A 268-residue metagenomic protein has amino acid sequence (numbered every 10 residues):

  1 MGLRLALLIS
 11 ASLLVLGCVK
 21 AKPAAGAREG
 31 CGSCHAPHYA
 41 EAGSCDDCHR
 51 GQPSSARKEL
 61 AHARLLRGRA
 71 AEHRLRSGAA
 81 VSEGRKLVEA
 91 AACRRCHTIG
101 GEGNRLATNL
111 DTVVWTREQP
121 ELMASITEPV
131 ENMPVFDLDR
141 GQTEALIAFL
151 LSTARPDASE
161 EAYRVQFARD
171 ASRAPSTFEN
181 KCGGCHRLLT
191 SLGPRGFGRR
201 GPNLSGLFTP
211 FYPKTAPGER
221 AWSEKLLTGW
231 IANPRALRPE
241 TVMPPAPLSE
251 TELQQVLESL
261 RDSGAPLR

Functional and structural regions predicted by a protein language model:
M1-L5: Positively charged n-region of N-terminal signal peptides that target proteins for export
A6-V15: Bacterial N-terminal signal peptides
C18-Y39, A56-E89, S152-F178, L192-G193 (+1 more regions): Electrostatic cytochrome c docking/interface patches
A21, P37, G51-Q52, I99 (+1 more regions): Cys/His-rich metal-chelating microdomains
A42, D47-R155, G198-G264: Extracytoplasmic electron-transfer domains, predominantly the class I c-type cytochrome c fold
H186, P266-R268: Short, solvent-exposed mixed-charge patches
L189-R199: Intrinsically disordered, low-complexity segments enriched in Gly and acidic/Ser/Thr residues that form flexible
